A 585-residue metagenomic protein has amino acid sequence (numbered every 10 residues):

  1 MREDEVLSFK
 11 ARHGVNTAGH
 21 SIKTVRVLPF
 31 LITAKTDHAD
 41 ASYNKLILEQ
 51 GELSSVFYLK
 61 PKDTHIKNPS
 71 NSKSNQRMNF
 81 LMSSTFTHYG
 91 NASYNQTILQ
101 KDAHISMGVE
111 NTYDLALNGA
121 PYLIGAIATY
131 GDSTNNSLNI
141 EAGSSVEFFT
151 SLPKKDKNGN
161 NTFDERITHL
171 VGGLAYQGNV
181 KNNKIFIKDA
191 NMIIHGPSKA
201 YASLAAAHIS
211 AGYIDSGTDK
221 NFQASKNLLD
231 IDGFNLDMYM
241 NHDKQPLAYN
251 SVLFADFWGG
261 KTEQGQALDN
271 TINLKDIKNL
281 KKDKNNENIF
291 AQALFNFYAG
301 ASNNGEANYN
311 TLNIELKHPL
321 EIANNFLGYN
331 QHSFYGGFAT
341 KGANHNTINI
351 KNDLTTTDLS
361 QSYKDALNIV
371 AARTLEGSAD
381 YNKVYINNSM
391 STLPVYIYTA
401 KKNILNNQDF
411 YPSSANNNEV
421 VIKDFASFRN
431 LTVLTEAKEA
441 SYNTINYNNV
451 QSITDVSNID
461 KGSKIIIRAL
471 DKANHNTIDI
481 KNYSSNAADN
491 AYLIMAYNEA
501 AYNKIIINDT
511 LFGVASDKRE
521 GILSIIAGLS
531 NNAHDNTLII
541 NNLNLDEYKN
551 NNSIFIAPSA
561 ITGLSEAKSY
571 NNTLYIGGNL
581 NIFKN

Functional and structural regions predicted by a protein language model:
M1-H169, G173-N296, G300-S333, G337-N552 (+1 more regions): Surface-exposed loop/turn motifs in large extracellular/passenger domains
